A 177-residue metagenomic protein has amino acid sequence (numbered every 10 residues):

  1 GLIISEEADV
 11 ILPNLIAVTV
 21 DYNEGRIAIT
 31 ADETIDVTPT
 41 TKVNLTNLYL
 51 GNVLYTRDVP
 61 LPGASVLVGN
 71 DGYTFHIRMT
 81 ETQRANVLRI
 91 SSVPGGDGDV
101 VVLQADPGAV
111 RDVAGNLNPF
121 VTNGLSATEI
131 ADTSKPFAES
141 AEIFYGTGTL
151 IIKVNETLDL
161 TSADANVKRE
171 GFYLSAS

Functional and structural regions predicted by a protein language model:
G1-S177: Non-catalytic beta-sheet/beta-sandwich ligand-binding modules that flank or precede catalytic cores
